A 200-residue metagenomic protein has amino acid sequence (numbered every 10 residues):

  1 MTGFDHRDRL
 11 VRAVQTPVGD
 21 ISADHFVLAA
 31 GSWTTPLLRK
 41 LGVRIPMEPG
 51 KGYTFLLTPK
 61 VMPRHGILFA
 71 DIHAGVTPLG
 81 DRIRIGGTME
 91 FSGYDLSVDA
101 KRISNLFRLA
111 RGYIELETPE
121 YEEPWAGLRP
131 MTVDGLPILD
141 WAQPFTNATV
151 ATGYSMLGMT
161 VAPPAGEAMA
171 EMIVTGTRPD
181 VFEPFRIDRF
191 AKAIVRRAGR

Functional and structural regions predicted by a protein language model:
T2-V11, G19-T146: Active-site substrate-recognition segment that forms the wall of the catalytic cavity or substrate channel
A70-D71, D95-S97, R111-R200: C-terminal catalytic lobe of FAD-dependent flavoproteins
